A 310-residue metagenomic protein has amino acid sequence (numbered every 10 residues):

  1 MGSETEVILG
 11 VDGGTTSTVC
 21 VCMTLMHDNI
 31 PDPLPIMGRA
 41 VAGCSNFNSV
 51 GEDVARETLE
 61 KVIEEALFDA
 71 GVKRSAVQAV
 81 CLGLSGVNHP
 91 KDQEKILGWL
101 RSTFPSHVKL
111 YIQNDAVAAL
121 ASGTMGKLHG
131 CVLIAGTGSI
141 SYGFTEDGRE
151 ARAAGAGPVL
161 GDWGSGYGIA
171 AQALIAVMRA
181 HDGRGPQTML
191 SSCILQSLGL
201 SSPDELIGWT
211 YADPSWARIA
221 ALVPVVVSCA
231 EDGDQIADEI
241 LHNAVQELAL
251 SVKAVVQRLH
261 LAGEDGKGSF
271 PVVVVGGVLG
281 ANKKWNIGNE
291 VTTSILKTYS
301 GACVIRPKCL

Functional and structural regions predicted by a protein language model:
M1-V77, R101-F104, T124-G126, I175-L310: ATP-binding/phosphotransfer module of carbohydrate and carboxylate kinases, centering on a glycine-rich
T5, L9, Q78-C81, C131-L133 (+5 more regions): Short, flexible coil/turn micro-motifs enriched in small/turn-prone residues
S49-D53, S85-P90: Short gly/ser-rich anion-binding loops that grip negatively charged ligand groups
C81-V87, D115, A135-T137, G268-A281: Glycine-rich beta-strand-to-loop/alpha-helix junction loops that act as flexible
V87-S192: Phosphate-binding/catalytic loop of phosphoryl-transfer enzymes
